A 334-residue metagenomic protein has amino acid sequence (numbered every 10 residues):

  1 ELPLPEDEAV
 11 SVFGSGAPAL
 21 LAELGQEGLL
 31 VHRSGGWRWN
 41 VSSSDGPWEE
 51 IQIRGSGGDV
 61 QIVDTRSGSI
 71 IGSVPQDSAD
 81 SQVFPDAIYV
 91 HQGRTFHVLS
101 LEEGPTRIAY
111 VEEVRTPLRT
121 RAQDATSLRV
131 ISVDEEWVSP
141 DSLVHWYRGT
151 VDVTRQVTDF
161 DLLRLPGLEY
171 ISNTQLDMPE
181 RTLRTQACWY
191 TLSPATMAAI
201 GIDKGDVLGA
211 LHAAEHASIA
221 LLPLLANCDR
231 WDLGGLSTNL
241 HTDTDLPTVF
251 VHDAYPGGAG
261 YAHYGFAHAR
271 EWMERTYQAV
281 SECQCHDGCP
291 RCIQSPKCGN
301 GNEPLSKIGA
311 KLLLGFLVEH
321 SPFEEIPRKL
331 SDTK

Functional and structural regions predicted by a protein language model:
E1-D7, A22-E23, E27, D45-C283 (+2 more regions): Extended Lys/Arg-rich polyanion-binding regions
D7-E8, C292: Short, solvent-exposed helix-loop connector elements
V10-A17, F266: Conserved phosphate/pyrophosphate-binding and hydrolysis machinery centered on Walker-type P-loop NTPases, extending
G16-H32, R38: Basic amphipathic alpha-helical segments that dock to polyanions
G35-V41, I108-Y110: Short, structured interface segments
C283, G288-C292: Short cysteine clusters
S295: Cys/His-rich metal-chelating microdomains
C298-G299: Short, non-ligating residues that shape and space the ligands of small metal-coordination modules and catalytic
